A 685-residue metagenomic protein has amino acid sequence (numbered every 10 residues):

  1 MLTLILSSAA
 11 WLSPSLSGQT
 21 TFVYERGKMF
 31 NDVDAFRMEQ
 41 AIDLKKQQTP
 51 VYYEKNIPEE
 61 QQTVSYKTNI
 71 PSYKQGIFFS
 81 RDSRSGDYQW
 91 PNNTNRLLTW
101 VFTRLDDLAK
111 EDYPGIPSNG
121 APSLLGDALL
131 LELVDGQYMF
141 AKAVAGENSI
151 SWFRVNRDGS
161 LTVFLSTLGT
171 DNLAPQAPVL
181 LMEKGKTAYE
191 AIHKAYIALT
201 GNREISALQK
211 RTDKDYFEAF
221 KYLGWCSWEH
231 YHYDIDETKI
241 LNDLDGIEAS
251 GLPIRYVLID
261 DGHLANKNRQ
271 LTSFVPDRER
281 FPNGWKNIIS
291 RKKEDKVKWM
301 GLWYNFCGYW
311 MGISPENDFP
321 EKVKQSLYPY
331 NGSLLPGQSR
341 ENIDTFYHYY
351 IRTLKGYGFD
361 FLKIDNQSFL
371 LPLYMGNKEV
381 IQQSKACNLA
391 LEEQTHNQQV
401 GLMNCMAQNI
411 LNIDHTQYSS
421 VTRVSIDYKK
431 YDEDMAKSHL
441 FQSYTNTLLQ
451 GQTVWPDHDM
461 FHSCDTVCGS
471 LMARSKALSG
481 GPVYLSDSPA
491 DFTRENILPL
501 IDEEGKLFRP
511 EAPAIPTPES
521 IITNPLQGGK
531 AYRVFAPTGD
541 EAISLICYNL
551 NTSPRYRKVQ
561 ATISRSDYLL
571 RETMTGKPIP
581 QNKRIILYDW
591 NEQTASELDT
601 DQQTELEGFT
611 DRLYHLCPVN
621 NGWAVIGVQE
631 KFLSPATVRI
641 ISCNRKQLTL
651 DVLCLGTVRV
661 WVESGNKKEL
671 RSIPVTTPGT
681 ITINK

Functional and structural regions predicted by a protein language model:
M1-T20: Bacterial Sec-dependent N-terminal signal peptides
T20-G201: N-terminal accessory beta-strand-rich subdomains and adjacent acidic, glycine-rich linkers that precede catalytic cores
E218-I381: Aromatic-lined carbohydrate-binding/catalytic grooves of carbohydrate-active enzymes
L223, L507, P513-A514, E519-G528 (+1 more regions): Short helix/strand-capping turn motifs
Y231-I235, L264-N268, C307-I313, F369-L373 (+8 more regions): Flexible loop/turn segments at secondary-structure boundaries
W310-G356, L389-N496, I515-T523, Q527: Glycan-recognition surfaces
K476-S479, Y484, T523-P580, L613-N620 (+1 more regions): Carbohydrate-binding surface patches
L598-A636, V660, E669-K685: C-terminal beta-strand-rich structural cap/linker in extracellular carbohydrate-active enzymes
